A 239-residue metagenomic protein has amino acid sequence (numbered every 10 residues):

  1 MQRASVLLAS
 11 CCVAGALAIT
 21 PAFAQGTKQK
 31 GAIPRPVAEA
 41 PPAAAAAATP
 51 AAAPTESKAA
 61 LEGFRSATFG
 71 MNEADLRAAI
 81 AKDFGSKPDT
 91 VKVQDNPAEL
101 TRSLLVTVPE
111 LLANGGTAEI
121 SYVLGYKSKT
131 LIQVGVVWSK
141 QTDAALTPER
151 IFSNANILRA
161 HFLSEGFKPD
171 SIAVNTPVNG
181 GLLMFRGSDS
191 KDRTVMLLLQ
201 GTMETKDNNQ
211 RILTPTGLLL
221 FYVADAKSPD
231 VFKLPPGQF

Functional and structural regions predicted by a protein language model:
M1-A4: Positively charged n-region of N-terminal signal peptides that target proteins for export
V6-L7, Q29: Alpha-helical and His/Cys-centered functional microenvironments
A9-A18: Bacterial N-terminal signal peptides
I19-A24: Sec/Tat signal peptide C-region and signal peptidase I cleavage site
Q25-K92, Q133-F239: Non-cytosolic coordination micro-motifs
S86-K140: Mid-chain, structured segments of secreted extracytoplasmic proteins
